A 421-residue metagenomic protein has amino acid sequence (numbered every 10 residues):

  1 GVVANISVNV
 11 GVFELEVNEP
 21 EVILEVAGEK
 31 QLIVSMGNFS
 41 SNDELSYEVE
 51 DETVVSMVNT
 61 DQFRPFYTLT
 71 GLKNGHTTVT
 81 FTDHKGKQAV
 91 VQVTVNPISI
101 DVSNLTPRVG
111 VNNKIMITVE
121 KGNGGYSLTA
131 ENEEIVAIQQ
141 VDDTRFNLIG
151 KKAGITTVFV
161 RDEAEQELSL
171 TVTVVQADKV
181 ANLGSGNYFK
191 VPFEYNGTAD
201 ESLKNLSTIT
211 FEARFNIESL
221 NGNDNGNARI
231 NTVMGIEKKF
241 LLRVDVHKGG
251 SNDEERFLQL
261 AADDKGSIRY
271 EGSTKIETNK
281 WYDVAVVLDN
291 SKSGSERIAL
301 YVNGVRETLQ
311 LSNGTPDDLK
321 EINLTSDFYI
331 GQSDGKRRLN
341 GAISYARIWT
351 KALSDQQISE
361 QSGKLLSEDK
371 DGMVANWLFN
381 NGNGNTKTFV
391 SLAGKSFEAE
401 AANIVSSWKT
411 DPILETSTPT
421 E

Functional and structural regions predicted by a protein language model:
G1-D178: Extracytoplasmic soluble-region selector
V175-N187, V191, Y195-G197, E201-L206 (+1 more regions): Extracytoplasmic low-complexity segments
D178-L258, S291-R297, K351-I358, D371: Extracellular glycan-recognition modules
V191, F211-S219, V284-V286, I330 (+2 more regions): Short hydrophobic/aromatic patches on beta-strands that form ligand-binding or substrate-lining surfaces
Q259-D283: Short, aromatic/His-centered strand-loop micro-motif at the edge of beta-sheets
N279-N290, L300, R347: Short tryptophan-centered beta-strand motifs in secreted/extracellular beta-sheet-rich domains of glycan-recognition
S295, V302-S326: Short, solvent-exposed beta-strand-to-loop segments that form ligand-recognition rims of beta-rich domains
N313, I322-R347, A352-K364: Extracellular glycan-interaction patches encoded by glycine-rich segments
